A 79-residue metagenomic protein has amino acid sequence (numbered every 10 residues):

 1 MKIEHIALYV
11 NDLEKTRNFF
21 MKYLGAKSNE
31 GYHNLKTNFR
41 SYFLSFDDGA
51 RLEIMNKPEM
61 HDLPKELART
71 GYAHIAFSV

Functional and structural regions predicted by a protein language model:
I3-N11, Y42-F46, L63-V79: Vicinal oxygen chelate
Y9-R51: Core segments of cupin and vicinal oxygen chelate
P58-H61: Conserved short histidine dyad/triad with adjacent acidic residue
